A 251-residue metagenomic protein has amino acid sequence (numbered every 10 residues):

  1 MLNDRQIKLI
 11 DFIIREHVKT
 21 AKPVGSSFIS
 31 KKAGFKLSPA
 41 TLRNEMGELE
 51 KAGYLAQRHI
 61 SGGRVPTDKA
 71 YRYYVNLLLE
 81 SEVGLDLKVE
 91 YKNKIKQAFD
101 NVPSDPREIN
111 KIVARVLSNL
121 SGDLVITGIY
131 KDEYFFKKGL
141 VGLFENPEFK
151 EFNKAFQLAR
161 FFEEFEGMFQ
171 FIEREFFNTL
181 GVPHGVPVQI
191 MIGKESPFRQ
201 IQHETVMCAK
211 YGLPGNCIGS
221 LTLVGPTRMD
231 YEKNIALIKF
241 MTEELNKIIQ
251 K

Functional and structural regions predicted by a protein language model:
M1-D11: Short alpha-helical segments that sit at the start of domains
N3, R64, P103-R107: Conserved phosphate/pyrophosphate-binding and hydrolysis machinery centered on Walker-type P-loop NTPases, extending
L9, T67, L223: Conserved RecA-like P-loop NTPase ATPase core
F12, E16, A52, Y73-S81 (+2 more regions): Conserved, well-folded catalytic cores of nucleic-acid-processing and energy-transducing macromolecular machines
R15, K19, P23-L77: N-terminal helix-turn-helix
S81, D86-K251: Intrinsically disordered, acidic Ser/Thr/Pro-rich low-complexity regulatory segments
